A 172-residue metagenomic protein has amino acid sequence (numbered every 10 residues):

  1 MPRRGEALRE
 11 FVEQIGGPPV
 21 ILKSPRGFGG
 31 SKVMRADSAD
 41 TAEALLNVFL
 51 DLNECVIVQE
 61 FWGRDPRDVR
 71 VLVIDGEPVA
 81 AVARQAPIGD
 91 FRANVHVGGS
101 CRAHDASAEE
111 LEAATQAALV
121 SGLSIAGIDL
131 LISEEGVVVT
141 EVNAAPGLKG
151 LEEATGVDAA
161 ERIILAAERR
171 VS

Functional and structural regions predicted by a protein language model:
M1-G17: Rossmann-like NAD(P)H-binding beta-loop-alpha module
P2, A36, T140: Hydrophobic residues at beta-strand termini and immediately following loops that shape nucleotide-binding pockets
G5, G16, G29-S121: Phosphate-binding site of ATP-dependent enzymes
V20, I57, V79-A80, A126 (+1 more regions): Protein kinase-like catalytic core scaffold
G27, G76, S133-G136: Short strand-connecting beta-turns/loops that link adjacent beta-strands
D105, L119, I132-S172: C-terminal active-site "lid" helix and adjoining low-complexity regulatory extension at the edge of ATP-using catalytic
I128-L130: Hydrophobic residue at the +6 position relative to the catalytic HRD Asp in the kinase catalytic loop
